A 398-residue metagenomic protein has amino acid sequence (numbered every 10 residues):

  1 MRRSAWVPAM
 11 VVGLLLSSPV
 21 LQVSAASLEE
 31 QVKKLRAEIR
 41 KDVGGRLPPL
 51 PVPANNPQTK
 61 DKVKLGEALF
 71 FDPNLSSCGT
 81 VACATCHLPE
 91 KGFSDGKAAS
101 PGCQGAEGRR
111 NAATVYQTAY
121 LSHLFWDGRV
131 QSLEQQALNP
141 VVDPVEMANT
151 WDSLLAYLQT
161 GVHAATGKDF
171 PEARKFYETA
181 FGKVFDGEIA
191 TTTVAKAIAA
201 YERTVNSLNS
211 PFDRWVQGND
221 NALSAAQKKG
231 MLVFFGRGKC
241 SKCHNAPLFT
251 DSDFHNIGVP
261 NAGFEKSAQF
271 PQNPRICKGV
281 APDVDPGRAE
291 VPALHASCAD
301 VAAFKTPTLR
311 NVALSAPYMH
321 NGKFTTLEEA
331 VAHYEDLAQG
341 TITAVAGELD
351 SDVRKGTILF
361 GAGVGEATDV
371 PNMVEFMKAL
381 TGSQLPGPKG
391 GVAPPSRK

Functional and structural regions predicted by a protein language model:
R3-W6, S18-K398: Periplasmic c-type cytochrome electron-transfer domains
P8-L16: Hydrophobic helical h-region of N-terminal Sec-dependent signal peptides in bacterial secretory/periplasmic proteins
